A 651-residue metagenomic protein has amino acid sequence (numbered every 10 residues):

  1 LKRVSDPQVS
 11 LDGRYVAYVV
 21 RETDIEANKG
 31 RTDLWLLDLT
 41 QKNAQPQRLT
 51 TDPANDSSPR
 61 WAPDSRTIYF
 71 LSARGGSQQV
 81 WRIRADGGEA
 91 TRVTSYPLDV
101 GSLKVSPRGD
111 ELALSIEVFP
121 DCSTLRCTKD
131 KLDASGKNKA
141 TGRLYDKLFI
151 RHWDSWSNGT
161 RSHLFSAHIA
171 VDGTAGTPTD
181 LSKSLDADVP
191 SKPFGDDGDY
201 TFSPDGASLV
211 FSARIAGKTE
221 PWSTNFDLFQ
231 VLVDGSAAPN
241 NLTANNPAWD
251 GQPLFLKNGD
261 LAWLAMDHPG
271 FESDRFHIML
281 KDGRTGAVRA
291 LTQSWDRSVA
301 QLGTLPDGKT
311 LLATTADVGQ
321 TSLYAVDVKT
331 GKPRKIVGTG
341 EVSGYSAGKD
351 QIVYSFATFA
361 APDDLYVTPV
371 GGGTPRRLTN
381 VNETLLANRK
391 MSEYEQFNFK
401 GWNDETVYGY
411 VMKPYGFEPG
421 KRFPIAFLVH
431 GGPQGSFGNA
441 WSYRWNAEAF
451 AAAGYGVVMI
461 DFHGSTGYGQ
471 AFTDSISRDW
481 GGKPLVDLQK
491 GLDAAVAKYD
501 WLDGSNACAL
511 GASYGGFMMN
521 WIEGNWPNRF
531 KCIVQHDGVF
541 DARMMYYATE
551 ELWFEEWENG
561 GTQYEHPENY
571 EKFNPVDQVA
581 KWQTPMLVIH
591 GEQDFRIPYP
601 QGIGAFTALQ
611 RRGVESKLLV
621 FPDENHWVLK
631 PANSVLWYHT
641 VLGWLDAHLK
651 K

Functional and structural regions predicted by a protein language model:
D6-Q8, A113-S115, K137, T141-I169 (+9 more regions): Non-catalytic accessory segments flanking enzyme active sites
L11-D12, P63-D64, P107-R108, P204-D205 (+3 more regions): Residue-level detector of Asp-centered blade-edge/turn motifs that repeat once per structural unit in beta-propeller
G13-V16, I68, L112-A113, L209 (+3 more regions): Hydrophobic beta-strand positions that form the internal "hydrophobic ladder" of WD40/Gbeta-like beta-propeller blades
V20-D33, T50-S57, L71-W81, E89 (+10 more regions): A flexible loop/linker signature enriched in serine peptidases of the S9 family
L39-K42, R84-G88, I169-G173, L232-S236 (+3 more regions): Short loop/turn segments that connect beta-strands within beta-propeller blades
A216, P269, G372-T374, T379-S505 (+2 more regions): Cap/lid segment of the alpha/beta-hydrolase catalytic domain
N446, A451-A453, M459-K651: Active-site-proximal cap/loop segments of hydrolase catalytic domains
